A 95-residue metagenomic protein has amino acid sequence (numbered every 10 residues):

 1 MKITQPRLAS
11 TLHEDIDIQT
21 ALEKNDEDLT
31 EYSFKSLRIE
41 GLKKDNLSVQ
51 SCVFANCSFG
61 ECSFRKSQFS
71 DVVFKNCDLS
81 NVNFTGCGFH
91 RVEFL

Functional and structural regions predicted by a protein language model:
K2-L95: Tandem repeat scaffolds
